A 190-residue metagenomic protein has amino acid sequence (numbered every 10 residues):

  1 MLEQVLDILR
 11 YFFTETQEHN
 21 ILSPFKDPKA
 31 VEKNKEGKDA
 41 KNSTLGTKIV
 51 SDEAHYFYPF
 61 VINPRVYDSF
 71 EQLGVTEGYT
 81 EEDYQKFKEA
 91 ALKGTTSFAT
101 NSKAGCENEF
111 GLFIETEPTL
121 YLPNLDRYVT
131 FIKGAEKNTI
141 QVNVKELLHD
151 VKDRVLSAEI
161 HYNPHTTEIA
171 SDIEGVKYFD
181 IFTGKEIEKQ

Functional and structural regions predicted by a protein language model:
M1-Q190: Basic polyanion-binding and macromolecular-assembly surfaces
